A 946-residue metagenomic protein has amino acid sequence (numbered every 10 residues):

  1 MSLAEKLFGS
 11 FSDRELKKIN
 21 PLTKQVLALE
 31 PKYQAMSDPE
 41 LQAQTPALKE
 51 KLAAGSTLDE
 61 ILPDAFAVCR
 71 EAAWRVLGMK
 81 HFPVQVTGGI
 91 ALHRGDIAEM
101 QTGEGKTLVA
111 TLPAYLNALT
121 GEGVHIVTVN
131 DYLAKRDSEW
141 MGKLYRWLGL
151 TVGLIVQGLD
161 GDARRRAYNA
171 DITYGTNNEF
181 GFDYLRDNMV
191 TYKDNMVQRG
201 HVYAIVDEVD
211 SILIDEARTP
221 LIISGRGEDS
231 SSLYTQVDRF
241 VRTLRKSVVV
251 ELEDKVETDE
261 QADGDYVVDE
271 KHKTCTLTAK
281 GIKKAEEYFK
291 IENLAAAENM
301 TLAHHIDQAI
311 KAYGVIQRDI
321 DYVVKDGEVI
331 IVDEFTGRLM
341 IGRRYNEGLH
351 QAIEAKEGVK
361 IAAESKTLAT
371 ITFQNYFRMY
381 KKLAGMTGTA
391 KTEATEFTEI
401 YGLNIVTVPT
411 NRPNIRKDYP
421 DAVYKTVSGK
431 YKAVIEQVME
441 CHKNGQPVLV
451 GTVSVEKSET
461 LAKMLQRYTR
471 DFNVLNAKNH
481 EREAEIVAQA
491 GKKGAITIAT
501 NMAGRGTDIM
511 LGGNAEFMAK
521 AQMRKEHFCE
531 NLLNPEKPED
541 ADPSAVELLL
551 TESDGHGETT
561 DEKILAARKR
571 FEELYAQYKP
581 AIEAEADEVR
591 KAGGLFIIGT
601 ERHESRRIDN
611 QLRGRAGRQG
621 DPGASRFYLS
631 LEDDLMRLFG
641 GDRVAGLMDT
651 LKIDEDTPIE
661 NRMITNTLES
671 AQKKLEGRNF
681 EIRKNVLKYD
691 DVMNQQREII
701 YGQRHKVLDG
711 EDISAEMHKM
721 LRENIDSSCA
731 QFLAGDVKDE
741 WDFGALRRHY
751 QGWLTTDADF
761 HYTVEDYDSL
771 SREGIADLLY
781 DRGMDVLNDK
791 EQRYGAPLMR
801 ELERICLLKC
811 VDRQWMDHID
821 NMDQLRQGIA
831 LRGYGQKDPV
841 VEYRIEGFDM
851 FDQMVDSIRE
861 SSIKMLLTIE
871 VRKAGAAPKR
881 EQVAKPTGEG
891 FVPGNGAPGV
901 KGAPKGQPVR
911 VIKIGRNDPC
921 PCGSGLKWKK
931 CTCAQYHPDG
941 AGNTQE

Functional and structural regions predicted by a protein language model:
M1-S630, D634-L647, K652, G702 (+2 more regions): Conserved P-loop NTPase motor core
T219, V448, R505, W815 (+2 more regions): Glycine-centered loop/turn positions within well-structured domains that cap or flank conserved ligand/cofactor-binding
Y322-I330, T336-R343, R590, F596-I598 (+6 more regions): Extended, charged helical/alpha-beta scaffold domains that provide interaction surfaces
G445-S458, G710, K738, V764-D768 (+1 more regions): Short, Lys/Glu-rich amphipathic helical modules
V450, I498, W815, F851 (+2 more regions): Hydrophobic, well-ordered secondary-structure elements that form the walls of internal hydrophobic environments
R910-K929, C933, G940: Short Cys/His-rich zinc-binding micro-motifs
